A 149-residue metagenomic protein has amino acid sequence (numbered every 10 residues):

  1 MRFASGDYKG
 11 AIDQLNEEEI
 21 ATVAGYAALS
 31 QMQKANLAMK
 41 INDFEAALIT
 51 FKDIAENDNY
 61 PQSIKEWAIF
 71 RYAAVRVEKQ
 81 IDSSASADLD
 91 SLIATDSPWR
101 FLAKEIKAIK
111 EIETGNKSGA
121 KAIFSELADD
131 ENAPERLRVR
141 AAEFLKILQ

Functional and structural regions predicted by a protein language model:
M1-A28: Short extracytoplasmic
Q31-Q149: Soluble extracytoplasmic domains of inner/organellar membrane proteins
